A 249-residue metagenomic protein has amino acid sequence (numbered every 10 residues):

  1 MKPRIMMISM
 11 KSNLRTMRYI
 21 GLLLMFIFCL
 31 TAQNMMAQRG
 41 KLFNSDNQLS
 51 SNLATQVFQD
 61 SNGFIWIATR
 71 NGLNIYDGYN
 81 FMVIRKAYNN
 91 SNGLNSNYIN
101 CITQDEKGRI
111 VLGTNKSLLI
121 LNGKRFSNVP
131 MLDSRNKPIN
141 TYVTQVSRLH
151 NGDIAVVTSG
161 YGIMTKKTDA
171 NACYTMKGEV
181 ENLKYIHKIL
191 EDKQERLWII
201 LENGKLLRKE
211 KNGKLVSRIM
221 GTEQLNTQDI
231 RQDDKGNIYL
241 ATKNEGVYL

Functional and structural regions predicted by a protein language model:
M1-L249: Carboxylate-rich, polar loop motifs that coordinate divalent cations or form catalytic acidic clusters
